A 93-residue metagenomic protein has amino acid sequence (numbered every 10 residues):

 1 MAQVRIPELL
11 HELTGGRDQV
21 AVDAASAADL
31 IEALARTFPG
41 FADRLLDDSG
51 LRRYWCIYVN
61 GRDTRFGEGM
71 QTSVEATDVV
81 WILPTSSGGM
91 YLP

Functional and structural regions predicted by a protein language model:
M1-P93: Ubiquitin-like/PB1-type beta-grasp interaction modules and other compact soluble beta-rich domains
